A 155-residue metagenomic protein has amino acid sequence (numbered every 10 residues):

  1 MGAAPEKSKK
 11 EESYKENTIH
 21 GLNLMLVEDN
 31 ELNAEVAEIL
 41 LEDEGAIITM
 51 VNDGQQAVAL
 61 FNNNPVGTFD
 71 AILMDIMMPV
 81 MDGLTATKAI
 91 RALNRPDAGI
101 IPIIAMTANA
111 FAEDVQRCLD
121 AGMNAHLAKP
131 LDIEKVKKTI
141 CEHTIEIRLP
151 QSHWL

Functional and structural regions predicted by a protein language model:
M1-L155: C-terminal compact regulatory domains
